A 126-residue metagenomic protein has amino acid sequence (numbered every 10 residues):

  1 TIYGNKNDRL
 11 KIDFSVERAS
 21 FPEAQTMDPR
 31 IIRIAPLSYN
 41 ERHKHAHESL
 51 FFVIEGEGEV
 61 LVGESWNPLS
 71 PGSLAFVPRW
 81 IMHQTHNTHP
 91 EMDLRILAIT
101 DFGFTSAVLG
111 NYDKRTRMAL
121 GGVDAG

Functional and structural regions predicted by a protein language model:
T1-T26, N111-G126: A short, N-terminal "cap"/entry segment at the start of jelly-roll beta-barrel domains of the cupin/DSBH fold
D13-E17, D28-K44, R79: Conserved short histidine dyad/triad with adjacent acidic residue
I31-A35, K44-V62, I99-F102: Short, conserved beta-strand element in jelly-roll/cupin
N40-R42, V60-L61, V77, H83-P90: Short beta-strand His + acidic residue motifs that chelate non-heme Fe in jelly-roll/DSBH and cupin folds
E48, N67, H83: Glycine-centered loop/turn positions within well-structured domains that cap or flank conserved ligand/cofactor-binding
E64-W80: Short acidic-glycine-tyrosine-enriched beta hairpin
F76, E91-G110: A short hydrophobic beta-strand segment most commonly corresponding to one strand of the jelly-roll/cupin
